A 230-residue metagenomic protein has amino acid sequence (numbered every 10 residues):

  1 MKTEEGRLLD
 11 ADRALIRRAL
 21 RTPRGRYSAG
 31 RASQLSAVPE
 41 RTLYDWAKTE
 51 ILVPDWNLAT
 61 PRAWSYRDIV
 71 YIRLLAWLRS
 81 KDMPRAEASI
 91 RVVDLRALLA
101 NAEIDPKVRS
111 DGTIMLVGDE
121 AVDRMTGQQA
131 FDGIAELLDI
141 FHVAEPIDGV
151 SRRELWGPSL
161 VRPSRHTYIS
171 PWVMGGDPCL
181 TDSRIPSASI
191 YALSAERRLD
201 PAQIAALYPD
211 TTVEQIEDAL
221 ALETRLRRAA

Functional and structural regions predicted by a protein language model:
M1-T3, T42-K48, L138-D177: Basic, low-complexity segments
K2-I16, P61, R165-I185: Short, Lys/Arg-enriched anionic-surface-contact patches
R13-G25, S183-R198: Short, amphipathic alpha-helical "recognition" segments used to contact nucleic acids or chromatin
R18-D45: Polyanion-binding surface elements
P39-P61: Major-groove DNA-recognition helix of helix-turn-helix-type DNA-binding domains
T49-W56, E214-A230: Short, solvent-exposed alpha-helical "recognition" segments
D55-W77: Short helix-start
S80, P84-P163: Terminal, intrinsically disordered low-complexity segments enriched in charged/polar and proline residues
